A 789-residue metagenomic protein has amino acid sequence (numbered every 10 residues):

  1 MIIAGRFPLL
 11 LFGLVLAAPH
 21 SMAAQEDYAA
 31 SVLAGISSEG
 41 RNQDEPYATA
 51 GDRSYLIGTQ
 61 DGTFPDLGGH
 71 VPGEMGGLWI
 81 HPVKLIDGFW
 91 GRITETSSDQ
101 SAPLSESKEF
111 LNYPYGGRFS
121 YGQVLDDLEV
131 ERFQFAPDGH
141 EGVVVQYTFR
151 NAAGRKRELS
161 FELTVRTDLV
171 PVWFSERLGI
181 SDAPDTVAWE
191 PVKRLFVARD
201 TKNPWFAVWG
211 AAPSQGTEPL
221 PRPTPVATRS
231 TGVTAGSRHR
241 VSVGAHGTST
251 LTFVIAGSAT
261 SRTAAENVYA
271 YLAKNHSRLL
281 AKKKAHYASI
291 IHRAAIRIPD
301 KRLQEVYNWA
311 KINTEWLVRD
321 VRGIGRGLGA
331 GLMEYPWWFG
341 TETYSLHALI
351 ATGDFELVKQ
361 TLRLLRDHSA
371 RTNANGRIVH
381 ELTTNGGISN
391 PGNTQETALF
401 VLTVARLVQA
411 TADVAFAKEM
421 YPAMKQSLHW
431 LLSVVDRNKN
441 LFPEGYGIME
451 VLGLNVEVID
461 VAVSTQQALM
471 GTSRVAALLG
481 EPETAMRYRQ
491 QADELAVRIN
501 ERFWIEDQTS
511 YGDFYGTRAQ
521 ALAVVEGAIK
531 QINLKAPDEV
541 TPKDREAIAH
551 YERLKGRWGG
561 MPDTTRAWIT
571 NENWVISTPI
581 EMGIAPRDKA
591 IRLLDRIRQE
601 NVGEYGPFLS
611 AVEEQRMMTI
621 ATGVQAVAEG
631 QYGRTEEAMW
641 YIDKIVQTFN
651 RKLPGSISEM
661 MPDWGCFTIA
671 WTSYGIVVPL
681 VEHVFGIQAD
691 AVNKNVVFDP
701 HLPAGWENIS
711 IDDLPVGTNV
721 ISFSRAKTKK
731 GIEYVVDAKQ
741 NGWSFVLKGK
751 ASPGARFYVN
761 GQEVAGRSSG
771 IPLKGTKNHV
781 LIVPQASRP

Functional and structural regions predicted by a protein language model:
M1-L9: Bacterial N-terminal signal peptides that target proteins for export
P8-P19: Bacterial N-terminal signal peptides
M22-P299, I642, F667, I687-P789: Terminal accessory carbohydrate-recognition/targeting modules of carbohydrate-active enzymes
A23-A48, N203-P204, S261-T263, S277-Y335 (+5 more regions): Low-complexity, Ser/Thr/Pro/Gly-enriched N-terminal "stalk/linker" regions
V197-A211, I290-N313, T352, E356 (+9 more regions): Active-site acid/base region of carbohydrate-active enzymes
P225-T234, R240, G247, A285-K418 (+4 more regions): Substrate-binding groove/exosite segments of carbohydrate-active enzymes
S242-L272, R326, A330-Y335, V379-A398 (+5 more regions): The feature captures the catalytic groove of carbohydrate-active enzymes
Y335-K359, R363-A370, P422-K425, V456-L478 (+5 more regions): Active-site core of glycosidic bond-cleaving carbohydrate-active enzymes
